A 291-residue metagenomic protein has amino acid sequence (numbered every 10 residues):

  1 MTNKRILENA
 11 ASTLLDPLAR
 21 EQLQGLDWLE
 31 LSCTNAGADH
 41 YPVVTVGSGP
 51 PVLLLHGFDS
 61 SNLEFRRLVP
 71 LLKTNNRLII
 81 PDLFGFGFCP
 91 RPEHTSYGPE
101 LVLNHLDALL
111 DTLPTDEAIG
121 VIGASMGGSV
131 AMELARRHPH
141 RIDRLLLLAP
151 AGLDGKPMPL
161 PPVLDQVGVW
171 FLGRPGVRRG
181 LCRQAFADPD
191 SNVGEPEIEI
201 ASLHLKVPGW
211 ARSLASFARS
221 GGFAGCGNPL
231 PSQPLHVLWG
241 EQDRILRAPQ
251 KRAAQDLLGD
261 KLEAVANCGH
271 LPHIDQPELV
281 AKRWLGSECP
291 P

Functional and structural regions predicted by a protein language model:
M1-C33: An N-terminal hydrophobic leader/cap segment in hydrolases
Q22, S32-V44, I79-I122, K282: Active-site loop/oxyanion-hole signature of alpha/beta-hydrolase fold enzymes
Y41-F88: Conserved HGGG/HGGXW glycine-rich cap/lid loop of the alpha/beta-hydrolase fold
E64-R66, C89-T95, K156-P159, A248-P249: Conserved catalytic-core motifs of eukaryotic protein kinase domains, centered on the activation segment
G123, G127, A131: Gly/Ala-rich beta-loop-alpha elbow adjacent to hydrolase catalytic centers
M132-R136, I142-L172: Flexible "cap/lid" loop of the alpha/beta hydrolase fold
M158, R174-Q233: Conserved alpha/beta-hydrolase catalytic His-Asp/Glu region
P234-C268, I274-D275, L279: Conserved loop-alpha-helix segment in the C-terminal half of the alpha/beta-hydrolase fold that carries the catalytic
